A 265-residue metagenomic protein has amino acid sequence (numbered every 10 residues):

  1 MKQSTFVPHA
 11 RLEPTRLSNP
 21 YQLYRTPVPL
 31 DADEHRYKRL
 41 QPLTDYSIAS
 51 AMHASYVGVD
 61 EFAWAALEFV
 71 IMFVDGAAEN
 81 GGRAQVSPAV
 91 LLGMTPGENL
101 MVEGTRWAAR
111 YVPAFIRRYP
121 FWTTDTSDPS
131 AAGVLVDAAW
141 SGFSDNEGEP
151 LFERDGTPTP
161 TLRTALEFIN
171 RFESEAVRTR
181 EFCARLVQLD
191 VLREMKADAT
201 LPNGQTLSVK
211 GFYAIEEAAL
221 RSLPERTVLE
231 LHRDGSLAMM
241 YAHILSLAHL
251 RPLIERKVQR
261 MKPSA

Functional and structural regions predicted by a protein language model:
M1-L91: Short, extreme N-terminal leader segments that mark the start of a protein/domain
Y46-A51, M94-T105, E175-E181: Short, basic/low-complexity N-terminal boundary segments at the transition from targeting/disordered tails
V59-W64, V112-A114, V187-V191: Short linear motifs in intrinsically disordered
A65-E68, R117-R118, V191-M195: A short, compositionally biased
V74, S87-F152: Aromatic- and glycine-enriched beta-alpha-beta binding-site module
T123-A265: A contiguous, surface-oriented mixed alpha/beta subdomain in the mid-to-C-terminal portion of proteins that forms
